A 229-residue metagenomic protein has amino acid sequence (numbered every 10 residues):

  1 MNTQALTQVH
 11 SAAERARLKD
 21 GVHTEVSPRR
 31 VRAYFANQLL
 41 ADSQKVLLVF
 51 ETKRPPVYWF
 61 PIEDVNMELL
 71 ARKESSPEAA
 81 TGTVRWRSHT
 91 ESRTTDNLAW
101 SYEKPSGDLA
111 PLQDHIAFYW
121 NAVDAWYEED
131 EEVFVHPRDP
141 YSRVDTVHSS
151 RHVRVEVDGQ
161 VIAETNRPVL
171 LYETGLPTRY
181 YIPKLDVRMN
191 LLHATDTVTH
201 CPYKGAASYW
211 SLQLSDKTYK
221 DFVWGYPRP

Functional and structural regions predicted by a protein language model:
M1-P229: Terminal leader/tail segments of proteins
